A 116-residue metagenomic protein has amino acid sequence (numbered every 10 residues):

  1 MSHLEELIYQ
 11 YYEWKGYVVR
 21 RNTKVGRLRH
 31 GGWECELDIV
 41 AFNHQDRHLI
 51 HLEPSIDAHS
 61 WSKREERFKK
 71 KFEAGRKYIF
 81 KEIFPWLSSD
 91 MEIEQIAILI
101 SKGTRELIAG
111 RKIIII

Functional and structural regions predicted by a protein language model:
M1-I116: Intrinsically disordered, low-complexity Ser/Thr/Pro/Gly-rich regulatory segments
